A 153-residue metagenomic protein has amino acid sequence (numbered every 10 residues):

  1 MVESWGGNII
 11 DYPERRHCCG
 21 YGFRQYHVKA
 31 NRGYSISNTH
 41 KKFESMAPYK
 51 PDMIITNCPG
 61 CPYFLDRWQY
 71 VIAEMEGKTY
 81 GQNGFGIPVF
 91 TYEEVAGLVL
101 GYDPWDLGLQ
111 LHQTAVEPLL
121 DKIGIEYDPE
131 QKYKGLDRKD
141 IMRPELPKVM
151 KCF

Functional and structural regions predicted by a protein language model:
M1-N8, Y12, G33-T56, G60-F153: Iron-sulfur (Fe-S) cluster-binding modules
H17-Y26: Hydrophobic, secondary-structure "cap" segments at the distal end of domains
H27-R32: Glycine-rich tight-turn/loop motif centered on a GG-T
